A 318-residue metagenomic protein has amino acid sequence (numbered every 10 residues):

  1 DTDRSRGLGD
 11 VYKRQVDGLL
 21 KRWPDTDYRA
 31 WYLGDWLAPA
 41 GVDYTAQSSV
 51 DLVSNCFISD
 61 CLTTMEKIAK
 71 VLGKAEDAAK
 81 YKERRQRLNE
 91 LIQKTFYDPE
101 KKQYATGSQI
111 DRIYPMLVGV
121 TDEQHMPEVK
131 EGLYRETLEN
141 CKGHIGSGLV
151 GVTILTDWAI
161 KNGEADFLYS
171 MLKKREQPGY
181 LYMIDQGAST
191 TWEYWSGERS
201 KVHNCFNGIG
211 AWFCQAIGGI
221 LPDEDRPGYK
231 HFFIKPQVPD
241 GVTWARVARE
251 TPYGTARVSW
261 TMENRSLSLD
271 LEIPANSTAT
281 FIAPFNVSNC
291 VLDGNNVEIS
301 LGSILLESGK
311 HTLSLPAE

Functional and structural regions predicted by a protein language model:
D1-Y12: Single conserved hydrophobic/aromatic residue that forms the stacking wall/gate of nucleotide- or nucleobase-binding
T2, A75, E123, N162-A165: Residues at alpha-helix boundaries and the short loops/turns that link adjacent helices
R6, D51, C61, R85 (+7 more regions): Active-site-proximal structural scaffolding
K13-Q86, E90-I145, L149-T156: The feature captures the catalytic groove of carbohydrate-active enzymes
R14, E66, K70-G73, Q93 (+6 more regions): Hydrophobic/aromatic-lined pockets within catalytic cores
E83, D166-E318: Non-catalytic C-terminal accessory modules of carbohydrate-active enzymes
N140-G179, M183-Q186: Repeat-solenoid scaffold signature
